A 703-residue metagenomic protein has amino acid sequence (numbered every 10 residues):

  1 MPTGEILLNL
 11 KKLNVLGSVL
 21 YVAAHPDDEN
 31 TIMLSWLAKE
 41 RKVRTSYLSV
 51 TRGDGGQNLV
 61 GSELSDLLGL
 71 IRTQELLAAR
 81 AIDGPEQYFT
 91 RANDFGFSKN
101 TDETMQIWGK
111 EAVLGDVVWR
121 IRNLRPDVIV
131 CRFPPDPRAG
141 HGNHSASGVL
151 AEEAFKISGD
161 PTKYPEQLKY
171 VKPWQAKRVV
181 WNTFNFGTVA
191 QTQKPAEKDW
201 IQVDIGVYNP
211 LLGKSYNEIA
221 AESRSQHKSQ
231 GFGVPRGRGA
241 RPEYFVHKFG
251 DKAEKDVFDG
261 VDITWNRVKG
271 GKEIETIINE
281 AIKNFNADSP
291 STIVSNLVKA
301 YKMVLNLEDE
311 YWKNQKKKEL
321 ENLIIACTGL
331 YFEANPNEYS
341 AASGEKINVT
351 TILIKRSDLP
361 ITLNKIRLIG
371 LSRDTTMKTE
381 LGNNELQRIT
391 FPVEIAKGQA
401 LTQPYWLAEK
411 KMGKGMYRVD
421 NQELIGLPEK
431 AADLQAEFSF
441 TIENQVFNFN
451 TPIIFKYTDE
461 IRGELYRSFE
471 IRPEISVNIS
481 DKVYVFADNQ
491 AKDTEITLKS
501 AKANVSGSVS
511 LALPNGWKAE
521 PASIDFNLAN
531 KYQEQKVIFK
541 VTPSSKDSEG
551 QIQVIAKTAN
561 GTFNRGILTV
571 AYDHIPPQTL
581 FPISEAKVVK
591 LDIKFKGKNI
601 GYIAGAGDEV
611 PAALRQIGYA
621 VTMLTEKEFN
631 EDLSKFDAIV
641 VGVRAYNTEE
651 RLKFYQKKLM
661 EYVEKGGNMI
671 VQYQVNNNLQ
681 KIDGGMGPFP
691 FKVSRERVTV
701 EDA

Functional and structural regions predicted by a protein language model:
M1-P165, N185: Active-site beta-strand->loop->alpha-helix modules in alpha/beta enzyme cores, enriched in Gly/His/Asp(Glu)
E5, I157-Y331: The feature marks non-catalytic terminal segments
L20, V130, D637-G642, I670: Structural motif
N30-T31, G56-N58, F97-K99, R138-H141 (+5 more regions): Extracytoplasmic/secreted cell-surface and envelope-processing proteins
K42-V43, S158, W174-K177, K665-N668: A short helix->loop->beta-strand "cap" motif at the edges of active sites that frequently abuts
N337-F595: Long beta-sheet-rich domains in secretory-pathway and surface-associated proteins
T562-G642: Aromatic-Pro/Gly-enriched surface loop or interdomain linker that acts as a lid/target-recognition segment
V641-A703: A glycine-rich, often tryptophan-bearing local segment used as a flexible ligand/cofactor-contacting loop or short
